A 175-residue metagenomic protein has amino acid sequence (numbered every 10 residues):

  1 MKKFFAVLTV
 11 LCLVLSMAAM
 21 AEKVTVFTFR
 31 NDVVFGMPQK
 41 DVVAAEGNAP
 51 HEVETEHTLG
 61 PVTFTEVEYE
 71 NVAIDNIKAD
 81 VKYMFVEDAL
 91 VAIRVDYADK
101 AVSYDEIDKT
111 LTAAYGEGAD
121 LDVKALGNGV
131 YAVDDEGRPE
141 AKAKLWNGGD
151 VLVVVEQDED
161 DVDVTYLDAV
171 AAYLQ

Functional and structural regions predicted by a protein language model:
M1, M17-A21: Intrinsically disordered, low-complexity Ser/Thr/Pro-rich tracts
M1-L8: Positively charged n-region of N-terminal signal peptides that target proteins for export
V7, E22-K23, F27, V67 (+2 more regions): Hydrophobic alpha-helical context, especially transmembrane and signal-peptide helices
L8-S16: Bacterial N-terminal signal peptides
C12, D41, V72-D75, E87 (+1 more regions): Generic detector of isolated residues embedded in canonical secondary-structure elements
E22-E66, R94-Q175: Non-cytosolic coordination micro-motifs
T65-V102: Mid-chain, structured segments of secreted extracytoplasmic proteins
